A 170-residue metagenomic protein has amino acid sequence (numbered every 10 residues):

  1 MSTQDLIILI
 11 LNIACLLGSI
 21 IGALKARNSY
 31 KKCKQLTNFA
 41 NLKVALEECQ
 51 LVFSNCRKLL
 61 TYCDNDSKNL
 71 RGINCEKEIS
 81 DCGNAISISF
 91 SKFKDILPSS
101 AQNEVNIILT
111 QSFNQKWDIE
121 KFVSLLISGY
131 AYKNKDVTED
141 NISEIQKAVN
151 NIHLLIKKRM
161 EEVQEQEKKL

Functional and structural regions predicted by a protein language model:
M1-C33: Membrane-embedded hydrophobic alpha-helical segments
D5, N12, N55-C56, F122 (+2 more regions): Terminal low-complexity, poorly structured segments
L6-I10, A45-L51, K157, K168: Bulky hydrophobic/aromatic packing residues
A14, S19-I20, C63, I73 (+3 more regions): Low-complexity, intrinsically disordered/propeptide-like segments
R27, K31-E78: Amphipathic, membrane-active segments
L36-F39, K43, D66-N69, K92 (+5 more regions): Soluble, cytosolic/nucleoplasmic coiled-coil alpha-helices used as oligomeric scaffolds and tethers in large eukaryotic
N69-L155: Interfacial alpha-helical end/capping and short helix-turn segments at domain and membrane boundaries
V149-L170: Extracytoplasmic/periplasmic C-terminal soluble domains
